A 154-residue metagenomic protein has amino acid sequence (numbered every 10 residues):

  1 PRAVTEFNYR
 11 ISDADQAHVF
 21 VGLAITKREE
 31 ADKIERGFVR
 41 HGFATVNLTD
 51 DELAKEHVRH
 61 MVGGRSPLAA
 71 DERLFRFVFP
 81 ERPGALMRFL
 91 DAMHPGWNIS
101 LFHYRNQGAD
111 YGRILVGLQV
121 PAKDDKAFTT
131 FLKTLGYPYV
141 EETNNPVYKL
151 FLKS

Functional and structural regions predicted by a protein language model:
P1-S154: A conserved regulatory-domain signal marking ACT and ACT-like small-molecule sensing domains and adjacent regulatory
